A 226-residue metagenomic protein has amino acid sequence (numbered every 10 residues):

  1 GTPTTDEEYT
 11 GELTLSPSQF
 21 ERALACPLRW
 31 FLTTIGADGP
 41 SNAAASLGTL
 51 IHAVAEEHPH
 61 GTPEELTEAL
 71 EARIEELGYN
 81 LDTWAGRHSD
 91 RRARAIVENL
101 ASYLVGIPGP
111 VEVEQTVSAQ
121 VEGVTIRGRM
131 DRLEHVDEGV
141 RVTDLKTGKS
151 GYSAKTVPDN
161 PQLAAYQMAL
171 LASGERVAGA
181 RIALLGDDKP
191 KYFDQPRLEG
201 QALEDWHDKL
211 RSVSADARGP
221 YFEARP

Functional and structural regions predicted by a protein language model:
G1-E57: C-terminal, charged and often intrinsically disordered regions of DNA end-processing helicases and nucleases
G1-T5, A169-P226: Metal-dependent nuclease catalytic regions and adjoining charged, substrate-binding loops involved in nucleic-acid end
L13, L32-P40, E76-T83, L145-Y152: Glycine- and acidic
L28, A43, L47, I51 (+3 more regions): Hydrophobic (often cysteine-bearing) scaffold residues that line and stabilize catalytic clefts of nucleotide/cofactor
D38, E57-G61, M168-S173: Active-site catalytic microenvironments for nucleophilic, acid-base chemistry
G39-N42, K149-P158, Q195-D205, E223-A224: Short, contiguous acidic/charged loop-to-helix segments that flank catalytic cores in large enzymes
L50-T116, Q120: A non-catalytic, helix-rich entry segment at domain boundaries
E112-G174, W206: Non-catalytic protein-protein interaction segments used by genome-maintenance enzymes to assemble and couple activities
